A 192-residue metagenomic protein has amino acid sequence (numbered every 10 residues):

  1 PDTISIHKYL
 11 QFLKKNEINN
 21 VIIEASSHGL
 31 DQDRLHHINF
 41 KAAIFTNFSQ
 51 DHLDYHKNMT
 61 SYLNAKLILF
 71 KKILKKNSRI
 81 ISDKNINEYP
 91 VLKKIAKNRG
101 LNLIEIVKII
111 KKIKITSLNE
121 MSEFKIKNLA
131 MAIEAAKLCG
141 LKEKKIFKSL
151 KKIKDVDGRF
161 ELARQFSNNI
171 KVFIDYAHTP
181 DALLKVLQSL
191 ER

Functional and structural regions predicted by a protein language model:
P1: Walker A (P-loop) phosphate-binding motif
K14-A25, G29-D31, N39-V172: Acidic, Mg2+-coordinating active-site environments of NTP-dependent enzymes
G29-L35, L187-S189: Short amphipathic alpha-helices and their capping/turn segments at secondary-structure boundaries
D175: Conserved phosphate/oxyanion-binding catalytic-loop motifs
H178-R192: AMP-binding/adenylate-forming catalytic core of the ANL superfamily
